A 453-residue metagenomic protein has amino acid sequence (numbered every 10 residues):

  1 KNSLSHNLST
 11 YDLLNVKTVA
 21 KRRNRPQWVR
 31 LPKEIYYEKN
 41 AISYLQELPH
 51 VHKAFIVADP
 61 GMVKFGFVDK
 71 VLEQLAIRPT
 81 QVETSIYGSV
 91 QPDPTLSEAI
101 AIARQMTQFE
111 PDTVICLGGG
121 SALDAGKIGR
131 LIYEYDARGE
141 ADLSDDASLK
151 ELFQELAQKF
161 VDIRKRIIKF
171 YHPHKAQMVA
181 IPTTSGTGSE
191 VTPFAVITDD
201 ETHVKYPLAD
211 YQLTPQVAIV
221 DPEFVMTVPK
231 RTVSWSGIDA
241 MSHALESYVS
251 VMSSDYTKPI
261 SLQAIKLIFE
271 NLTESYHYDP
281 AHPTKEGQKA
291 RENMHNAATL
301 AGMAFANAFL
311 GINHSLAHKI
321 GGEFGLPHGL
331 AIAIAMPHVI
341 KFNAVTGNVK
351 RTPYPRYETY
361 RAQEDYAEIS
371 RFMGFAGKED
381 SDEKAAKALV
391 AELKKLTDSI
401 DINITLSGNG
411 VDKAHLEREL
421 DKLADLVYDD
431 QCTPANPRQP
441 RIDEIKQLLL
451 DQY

Functional and structural regions predicted by a protein language model:
K1-N2, G186, T299-I332, D429-P434: Glycine-rich phosphate/pyrophosphate-binding beta-alpha loops
K1-V29: C-terminal segments
P26-T113, L406-G410: ATP/NTP phosphate-donor binding region
S97-R104, Q108-E223: Glycine/threonine-rich beta-strand-loop-alpha-helix active-site module that forms ligand/phosphate-binding
V191-A308: Carboxylate- and glycine-rich phosphate/diphosphate-binding segment that chelates Mg2+/Mn2+
G329-R418: Gly/Pro-rich interdomain helix-loop hinge
H415-Y453: Short, amphipathic C-terminal "tail helix"
